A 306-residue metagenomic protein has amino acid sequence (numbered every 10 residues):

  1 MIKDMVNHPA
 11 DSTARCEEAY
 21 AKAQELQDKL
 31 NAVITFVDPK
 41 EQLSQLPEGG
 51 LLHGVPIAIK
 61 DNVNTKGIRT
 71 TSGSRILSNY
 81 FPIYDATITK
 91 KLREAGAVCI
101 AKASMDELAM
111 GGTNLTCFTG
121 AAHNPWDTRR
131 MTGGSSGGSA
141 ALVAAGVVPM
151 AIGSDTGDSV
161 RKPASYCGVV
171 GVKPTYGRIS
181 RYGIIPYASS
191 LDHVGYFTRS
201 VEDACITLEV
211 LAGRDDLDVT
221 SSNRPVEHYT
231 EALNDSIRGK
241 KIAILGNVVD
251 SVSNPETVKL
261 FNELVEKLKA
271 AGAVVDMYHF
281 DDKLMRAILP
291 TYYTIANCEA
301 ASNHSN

Functional and structural regions predicted by a protein language model:
M1-F81, A86, L108-M110, Y229-L233 (+1 more regions): Short, well-ordered alpha-helical
D11, A21-D28, A97, P174-G177 (+5 more regions): Generic secondary-structure signature for well-ordered alpha-helical cores
T13-C16, S253-D281, S305: Acyltransferase
A19, V33, A204, I242 (+2 more regions): Residue-level signal for inorganic ion chemistry
G54, K102, G239: Phosphate-coordination loops involved in phosphoryl transfer and adenosine-cofactor binding
A86, K90-L211: Short glycine/serine-rich loop segments
G120, I288-N303: Charged, often glycine-rich, active-site loop that binds/positions anionic groups
K173-K259: A short helix-breaking turn/cap at a secondary-structure junction
